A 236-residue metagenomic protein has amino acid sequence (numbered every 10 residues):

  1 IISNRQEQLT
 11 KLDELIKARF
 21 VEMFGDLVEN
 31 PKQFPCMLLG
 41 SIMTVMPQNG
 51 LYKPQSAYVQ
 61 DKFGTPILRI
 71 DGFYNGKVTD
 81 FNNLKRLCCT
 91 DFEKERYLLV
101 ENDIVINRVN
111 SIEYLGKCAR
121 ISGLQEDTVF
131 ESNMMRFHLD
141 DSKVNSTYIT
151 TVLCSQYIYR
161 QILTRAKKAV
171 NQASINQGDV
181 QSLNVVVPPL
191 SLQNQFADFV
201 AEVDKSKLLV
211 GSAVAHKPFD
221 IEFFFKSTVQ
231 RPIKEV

Functional and structural regions predicted by a protein language model:
S3, F92-E93, A169: Short, solvent-exposed loop/turn positions at domain surfaces that link secondary-structure elements or cap domain
N4-L51, S182, V186-V236: Non-catalytic DNA-recognition/assembly elements of restriction-modification systems
G40-Y58, D71-I104: Sequence-specific dsDNA recognition surfaces
T65: Carboxylate-rich, polar loop motifs that coordinate divalent cations or form catalytic acidic clusters
R69, K94-C154: A short beta-sheet element
E126-M135, V144, K167-N194: A short glycine-rich beta-alpha junction/loop motif
I158-L163: Periplasmic-binding protein-like
